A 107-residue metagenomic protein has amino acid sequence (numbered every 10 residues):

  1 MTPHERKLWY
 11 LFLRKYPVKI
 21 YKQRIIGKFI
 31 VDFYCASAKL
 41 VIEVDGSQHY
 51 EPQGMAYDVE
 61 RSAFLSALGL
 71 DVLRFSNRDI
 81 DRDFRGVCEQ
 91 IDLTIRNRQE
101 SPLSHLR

Functional and structural regions predicted by a protein language model:
M1-R107: Nucleic-acid endo/exonuclease domains
